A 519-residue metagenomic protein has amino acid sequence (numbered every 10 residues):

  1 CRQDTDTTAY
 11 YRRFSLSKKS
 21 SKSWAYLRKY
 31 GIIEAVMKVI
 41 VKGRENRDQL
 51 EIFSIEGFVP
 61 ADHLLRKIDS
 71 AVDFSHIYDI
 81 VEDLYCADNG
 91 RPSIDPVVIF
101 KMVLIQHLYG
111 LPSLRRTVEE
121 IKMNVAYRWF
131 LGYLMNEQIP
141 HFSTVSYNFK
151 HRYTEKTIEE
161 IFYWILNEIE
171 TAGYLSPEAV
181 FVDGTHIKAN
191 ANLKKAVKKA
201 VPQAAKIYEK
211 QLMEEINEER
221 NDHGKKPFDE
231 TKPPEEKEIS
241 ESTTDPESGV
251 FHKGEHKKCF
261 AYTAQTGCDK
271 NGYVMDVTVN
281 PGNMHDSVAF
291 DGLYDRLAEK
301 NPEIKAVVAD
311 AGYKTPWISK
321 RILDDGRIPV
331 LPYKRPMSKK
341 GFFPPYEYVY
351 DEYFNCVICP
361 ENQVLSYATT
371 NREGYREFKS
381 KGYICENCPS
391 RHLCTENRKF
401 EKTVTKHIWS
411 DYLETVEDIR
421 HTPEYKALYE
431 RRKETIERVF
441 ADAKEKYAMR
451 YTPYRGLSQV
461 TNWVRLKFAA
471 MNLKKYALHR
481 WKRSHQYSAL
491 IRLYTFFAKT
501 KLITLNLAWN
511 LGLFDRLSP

Functional and structural regions predicted by a protein language model:
D4-D6, Y10-Y11, Y26: Intrinsic-disorder-associated, low-complexity terminal segments enriched in Asp/Asn/His/Tyr and depleted of Lys/Arg
S15-S23, S518: Serine residues within intrinsically disordered or low-complexity segments
K22, Y26-I33: Short, positively charged and aromatic/hydrophobic N-terminal segments
G31, V36-R66: Hydrophobic alpha-helical membrane-insertion signals
V41-R47, V103, G110-M123, Y133-P519: Anion-binding and metal-coordination hotspots
A61-L104, Y109-G110: Basic, short loop/linker segments at the boundary and entry of helix-turn-helix/winged-helix-like folds
R128-G132: Short arginine-rich
